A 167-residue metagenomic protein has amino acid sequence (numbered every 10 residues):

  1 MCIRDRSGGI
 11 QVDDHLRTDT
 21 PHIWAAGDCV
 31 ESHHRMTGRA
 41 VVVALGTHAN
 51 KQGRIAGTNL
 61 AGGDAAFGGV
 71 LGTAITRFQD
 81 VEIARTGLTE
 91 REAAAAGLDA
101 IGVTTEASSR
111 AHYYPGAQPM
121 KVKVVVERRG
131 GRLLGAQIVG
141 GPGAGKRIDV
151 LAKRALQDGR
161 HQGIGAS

Functional and structural regions predicted by a protein language model:
R4-N59: FAD-site-proximal beta/loop scaffold in flavoenzymes
R6-S7, G63-T73, L98-V103: A short alpha-helix-loop-beta-strand transition element characteristic of N-terminal alpha/beta dinucleotide-binding
H22, Q52-I55, N59, E92 (+2 more regions): Alpha-helical scaffold segments in soluble metabolic enzymes
A26-H33, A56-G63, A96, L151-D158: Change "in soluble alpha/beta enzymes" to "in soluble alpha/beta proteins
A40-A44, T58-T86: Active-site-proximal substrate-binding core of FAD-dependent oxidoreductases
Q79-T86, A94-S167: Flexible, glycine-rich terminal cap/loop adjacent to redox cofactors in electron-transfer oxidoreductases
